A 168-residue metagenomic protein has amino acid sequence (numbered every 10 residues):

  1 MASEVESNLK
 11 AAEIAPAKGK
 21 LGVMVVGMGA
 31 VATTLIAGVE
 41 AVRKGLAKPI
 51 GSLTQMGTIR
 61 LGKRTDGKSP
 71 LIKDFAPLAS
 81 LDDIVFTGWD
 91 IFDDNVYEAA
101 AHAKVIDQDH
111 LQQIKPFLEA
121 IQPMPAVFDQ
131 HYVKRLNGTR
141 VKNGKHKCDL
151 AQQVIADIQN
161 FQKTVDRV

Functional and structural regions predicted by a protein language model:
A2-V168: Metallocofactor- and cofactor-centric catalytic cores in central/energy metabolism, strongly enriched
